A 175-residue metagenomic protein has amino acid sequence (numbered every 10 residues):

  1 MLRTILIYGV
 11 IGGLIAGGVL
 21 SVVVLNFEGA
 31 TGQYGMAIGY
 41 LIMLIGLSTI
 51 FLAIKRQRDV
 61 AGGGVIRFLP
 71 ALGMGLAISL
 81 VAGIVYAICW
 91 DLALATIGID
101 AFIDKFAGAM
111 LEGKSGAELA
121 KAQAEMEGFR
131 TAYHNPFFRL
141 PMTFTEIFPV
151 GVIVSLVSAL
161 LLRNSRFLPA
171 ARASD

Functional and structural regions predicted by a protein language model:
M1-Q57: Transmembrane alpha-helical insertion/packing segments
L2-T4, N164-D175: Short, charged juxtamembrane terminal tails flanking transmembrane helices
R3, I7-I11, P70-A82, E146: Alpha-helical transmembrane segments of multi-pass membrane proteins
I15-V23, G46-I50, A82-Y86, W90 (+3 more regions): Alpha-helical transmembrane segments of multipass membrane proteins
V23-F27, I54-R58, Y86-L94, S158-R163: Membrane-water interface at transmembrane helix exits
I54-L69: Membrane-helix interface/capping segments
A87-G116: Functional transmembrane-helix hotspots
E127-P149: Individual transmembrane alpha-helix segments
